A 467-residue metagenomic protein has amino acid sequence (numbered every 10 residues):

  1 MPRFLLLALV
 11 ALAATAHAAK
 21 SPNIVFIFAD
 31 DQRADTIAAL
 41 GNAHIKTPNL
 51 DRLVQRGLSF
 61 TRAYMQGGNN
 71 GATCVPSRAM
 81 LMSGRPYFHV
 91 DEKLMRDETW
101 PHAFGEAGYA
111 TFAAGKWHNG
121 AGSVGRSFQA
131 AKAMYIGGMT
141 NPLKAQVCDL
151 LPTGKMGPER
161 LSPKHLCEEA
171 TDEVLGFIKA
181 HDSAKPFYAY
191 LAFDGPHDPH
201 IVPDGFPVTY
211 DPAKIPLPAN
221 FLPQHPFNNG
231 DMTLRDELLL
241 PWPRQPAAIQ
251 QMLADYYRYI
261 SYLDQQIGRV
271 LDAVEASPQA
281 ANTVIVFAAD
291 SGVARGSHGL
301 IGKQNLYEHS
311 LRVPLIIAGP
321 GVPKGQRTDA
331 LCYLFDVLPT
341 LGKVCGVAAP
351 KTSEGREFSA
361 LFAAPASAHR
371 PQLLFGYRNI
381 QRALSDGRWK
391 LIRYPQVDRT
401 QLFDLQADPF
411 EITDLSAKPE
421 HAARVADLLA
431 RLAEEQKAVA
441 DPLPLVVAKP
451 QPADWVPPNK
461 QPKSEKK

Functional and structural regions predicted by a protein language model:
M1-L7: Sec-dependent signal peptide recognition, specifically the positively charged N-region followed immediately by
L9-A18: Hydrophobic h-region of N-terminal signal peptides that target proteins for export in Gram-negative bacteria
A18-P395, R399-T400, P409-A430, K437 (+2 more regions): Formylglycine-dependent sulfatase
Q406: Residues forming the ATP-binding cleft of Hanks-type serine/threonine protein kinase domains
